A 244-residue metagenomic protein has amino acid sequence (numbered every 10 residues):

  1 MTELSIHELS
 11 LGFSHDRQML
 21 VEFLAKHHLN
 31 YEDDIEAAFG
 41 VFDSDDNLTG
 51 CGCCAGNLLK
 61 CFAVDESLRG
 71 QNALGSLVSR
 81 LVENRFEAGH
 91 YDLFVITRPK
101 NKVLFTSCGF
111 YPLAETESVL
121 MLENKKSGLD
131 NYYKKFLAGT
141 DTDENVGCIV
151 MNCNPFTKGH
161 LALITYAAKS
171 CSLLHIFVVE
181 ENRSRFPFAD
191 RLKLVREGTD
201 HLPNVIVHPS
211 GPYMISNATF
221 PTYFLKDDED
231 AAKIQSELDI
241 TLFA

Functional and structural regions predicted by a protein language model:
M1-Y31, F42, N47: Short amphipathic alpha-helix that is part of the acyltransferase structural core
I35-E36, G56, C171: Short, well-ordered alpha-helix to beta-strand connector turns
E36, L59, E144: Short coil/loop residues immediately preceding or within conserved phosphate-binding loops of NTP-utilizing enzyme
G40, D46-A63: Conserved beta-strand in the GNAT
C61-S76, A88: Conserved glycine-rich acetyl-CoA-binding loop
G70-N84, S107, H160-T165: Conserved acetyl-CoA-binding loop-helix of GNAT-fold acetyltransferases
R85-R98: Conserved GNAT acetyl-CoA-binding A-motif
T97-F110, A114-A244: Nucleotidyltransferase catalytic core that binds NTPs
